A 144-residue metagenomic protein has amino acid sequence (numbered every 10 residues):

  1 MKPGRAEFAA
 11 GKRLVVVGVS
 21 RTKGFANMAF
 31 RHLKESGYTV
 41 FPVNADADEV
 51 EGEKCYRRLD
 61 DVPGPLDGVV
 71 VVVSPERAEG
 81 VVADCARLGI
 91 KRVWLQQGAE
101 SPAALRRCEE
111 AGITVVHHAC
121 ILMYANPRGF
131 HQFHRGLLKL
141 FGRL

Functional and structural regions predicted by a protein language model:
M1-D46: Hydrophobic, well-ordered beta-alpha structural blocks that scaffold small-molecule cofactor pockets
V16, V70-V71, L95: Redox-cofactor binding/interface segments in oxidoreductases and associated redox assembly factors
A45-A47, Q96-E100, A119-M123: Short, acidic/turn-prone active-site loops that include or flank metal/cofactor- and phosphate-binding residues
V50-G80: Glycine-rich, highly charged phosphate/nucleotide-binding loops
P63-P65, P102-A125: Short acidic, glycine/proline-enriched helix-loop-strand junctions
C85-C108: ADP-ribose/adenylate-binding Rossmann-like module
Y124-L144: A charged, well-structured terminal subsegment
